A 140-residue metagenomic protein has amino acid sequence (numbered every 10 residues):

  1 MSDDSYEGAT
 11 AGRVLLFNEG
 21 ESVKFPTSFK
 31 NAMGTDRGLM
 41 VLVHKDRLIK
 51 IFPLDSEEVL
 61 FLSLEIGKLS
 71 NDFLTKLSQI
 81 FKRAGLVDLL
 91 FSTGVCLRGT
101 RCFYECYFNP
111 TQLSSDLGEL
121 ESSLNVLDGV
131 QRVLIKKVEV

Functional and structural regions predicted by a protein language model:
M1-A32: Charge-rich, low-complexity segments
S2-R13, D36-R37, V41-V140: A conserved regulatory-domain signal marking ACT and ACT-like small-molecule sensing domains and adjacent regulatory
